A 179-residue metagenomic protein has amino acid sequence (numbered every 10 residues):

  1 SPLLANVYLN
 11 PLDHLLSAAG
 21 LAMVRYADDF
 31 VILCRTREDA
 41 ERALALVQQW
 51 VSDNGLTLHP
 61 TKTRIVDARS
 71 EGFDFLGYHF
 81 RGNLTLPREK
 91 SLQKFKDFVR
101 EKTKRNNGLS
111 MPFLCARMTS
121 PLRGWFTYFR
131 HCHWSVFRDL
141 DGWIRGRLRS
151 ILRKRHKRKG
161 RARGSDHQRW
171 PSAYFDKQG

Functional and structural regions predicted by a protein language model:
P2-G179: Non-catalytic terminal/accessory segments
